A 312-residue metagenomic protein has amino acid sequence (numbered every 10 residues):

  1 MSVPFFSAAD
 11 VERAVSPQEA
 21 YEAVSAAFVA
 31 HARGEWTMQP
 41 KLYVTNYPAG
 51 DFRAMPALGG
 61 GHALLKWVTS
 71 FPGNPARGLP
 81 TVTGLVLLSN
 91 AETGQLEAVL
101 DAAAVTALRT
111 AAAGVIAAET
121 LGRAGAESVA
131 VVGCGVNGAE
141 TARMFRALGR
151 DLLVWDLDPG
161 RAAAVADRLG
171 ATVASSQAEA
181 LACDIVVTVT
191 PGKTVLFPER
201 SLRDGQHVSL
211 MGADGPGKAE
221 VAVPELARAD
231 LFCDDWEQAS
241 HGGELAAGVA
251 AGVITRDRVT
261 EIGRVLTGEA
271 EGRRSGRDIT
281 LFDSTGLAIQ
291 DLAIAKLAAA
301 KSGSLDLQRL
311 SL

Functional and structural regions predicted by a protein language model:
M1-A107, V115, G122-G125, I289-L292 (+2 more regions): N-terminal ligand-binding/catalytic initiation module
L121-V129, R203-D204: Short helix-loop-beta connector
V129-A130, T280: Conserved beta-strand elements of the Class I
G133-G135: Glycine-rich Rossmann-fold phosphate-binding loop(s) that bind the pyrophosphate of adenine dinucleotide cofactors
G138-A139: N-terminal Rossmann-fold NAD(P) dinucleotide-binding loop
A147-L169: NAD(P)-binding Rossmann-fold cofactor-contacting core
A171-V253: Rossmann-like adenosine-cofactor binding region
P216-L312: Adenosine-phosphate binding glycine-rich loop
